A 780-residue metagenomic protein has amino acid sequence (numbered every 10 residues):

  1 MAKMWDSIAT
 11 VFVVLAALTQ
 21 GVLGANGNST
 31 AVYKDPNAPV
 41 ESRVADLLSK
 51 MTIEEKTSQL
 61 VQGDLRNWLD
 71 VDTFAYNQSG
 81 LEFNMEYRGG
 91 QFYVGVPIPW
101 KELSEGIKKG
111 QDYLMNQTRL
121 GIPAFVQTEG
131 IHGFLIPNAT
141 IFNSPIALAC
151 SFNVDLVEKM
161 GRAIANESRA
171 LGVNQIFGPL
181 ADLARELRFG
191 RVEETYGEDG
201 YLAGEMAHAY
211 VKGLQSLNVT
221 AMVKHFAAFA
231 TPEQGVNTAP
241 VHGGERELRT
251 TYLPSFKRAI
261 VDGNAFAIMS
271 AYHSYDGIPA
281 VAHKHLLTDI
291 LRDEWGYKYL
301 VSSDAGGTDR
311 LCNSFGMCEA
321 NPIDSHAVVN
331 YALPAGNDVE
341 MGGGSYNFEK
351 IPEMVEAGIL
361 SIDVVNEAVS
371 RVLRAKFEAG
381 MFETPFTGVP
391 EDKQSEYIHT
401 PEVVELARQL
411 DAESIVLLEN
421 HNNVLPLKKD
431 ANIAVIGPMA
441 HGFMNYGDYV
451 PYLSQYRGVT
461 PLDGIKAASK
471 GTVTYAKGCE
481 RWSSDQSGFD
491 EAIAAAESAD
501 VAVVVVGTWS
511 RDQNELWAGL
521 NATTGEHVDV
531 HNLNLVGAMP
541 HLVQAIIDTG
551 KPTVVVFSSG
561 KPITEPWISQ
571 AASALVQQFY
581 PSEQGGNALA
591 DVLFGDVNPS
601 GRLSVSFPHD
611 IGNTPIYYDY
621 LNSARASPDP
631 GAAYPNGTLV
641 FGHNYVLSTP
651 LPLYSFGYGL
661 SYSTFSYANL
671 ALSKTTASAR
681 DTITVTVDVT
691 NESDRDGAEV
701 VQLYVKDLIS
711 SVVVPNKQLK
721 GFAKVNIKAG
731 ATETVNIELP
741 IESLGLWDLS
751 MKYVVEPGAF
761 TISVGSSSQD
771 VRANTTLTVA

Functional and structural regions predicted by a protein language model:
M1-V13: Classical eukaryotic N-terminal signal peptides for Sec-dependent ER targeting/secretion, especially the positively
A2-W5, T19-D748, P757-Q769, T778: Glycoside hydrolase catalytic-domain context in secreted enzymes
V11, L18-T19: Short stretches within intrinsically disordered, low-complexity N-terminal or propeptide regions
Y753-V755: Surface-exposed, short loops/turns at beta-strand junctions within beta-sandwich domains
